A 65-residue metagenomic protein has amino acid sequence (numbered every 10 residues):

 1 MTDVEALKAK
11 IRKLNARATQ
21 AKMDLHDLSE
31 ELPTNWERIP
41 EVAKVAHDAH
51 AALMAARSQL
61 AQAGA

Functional and structural regions predicted by a protein language model:
M1, Q62-A65: Short intrinsically disordered terminal tails
M1-L28: N-terminal acidic leader/helix
E30-Q62: Short, charge-rich amphipathic interface segments used for partner binding and complex assembly
